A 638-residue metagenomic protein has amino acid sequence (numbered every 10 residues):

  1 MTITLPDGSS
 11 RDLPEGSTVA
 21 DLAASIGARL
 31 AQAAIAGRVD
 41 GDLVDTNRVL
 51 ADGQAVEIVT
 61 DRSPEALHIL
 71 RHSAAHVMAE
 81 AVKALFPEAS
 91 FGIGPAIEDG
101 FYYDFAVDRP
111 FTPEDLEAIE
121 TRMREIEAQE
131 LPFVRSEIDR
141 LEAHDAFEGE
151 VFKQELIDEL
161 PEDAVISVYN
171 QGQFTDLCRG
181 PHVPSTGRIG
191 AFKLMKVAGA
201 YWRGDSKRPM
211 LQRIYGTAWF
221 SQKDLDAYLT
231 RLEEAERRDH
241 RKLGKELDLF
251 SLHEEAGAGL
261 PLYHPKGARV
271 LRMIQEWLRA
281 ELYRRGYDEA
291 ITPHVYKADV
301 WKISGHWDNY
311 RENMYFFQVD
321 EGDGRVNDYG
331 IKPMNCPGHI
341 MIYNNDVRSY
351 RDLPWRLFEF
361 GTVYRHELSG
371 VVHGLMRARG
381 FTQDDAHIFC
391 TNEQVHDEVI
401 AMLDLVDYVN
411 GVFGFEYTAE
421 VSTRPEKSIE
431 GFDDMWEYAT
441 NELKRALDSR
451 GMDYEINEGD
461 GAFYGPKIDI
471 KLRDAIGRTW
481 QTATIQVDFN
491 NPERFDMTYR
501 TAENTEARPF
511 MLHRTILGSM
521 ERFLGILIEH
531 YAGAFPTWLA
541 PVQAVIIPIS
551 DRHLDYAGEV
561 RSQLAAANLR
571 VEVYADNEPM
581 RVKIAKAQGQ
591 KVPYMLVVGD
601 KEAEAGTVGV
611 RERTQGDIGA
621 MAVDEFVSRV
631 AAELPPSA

Functional and structural regions predicted by a protein language model:
M1-S90, E98, D104-A638: NTP/phosphate- and nucleic-acid-binding module
